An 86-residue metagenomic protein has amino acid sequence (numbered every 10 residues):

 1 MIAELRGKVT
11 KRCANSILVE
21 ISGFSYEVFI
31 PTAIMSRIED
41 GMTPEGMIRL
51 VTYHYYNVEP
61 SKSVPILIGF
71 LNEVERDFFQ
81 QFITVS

Functional and structural regions predicted by a protein language model:
M1-L5: Short coil-to-beta-strand transition motifs
G7-V9: Conserved hydrophobic positions within beta-strands
A14-S86: Long, highly charged, low-complexity intrinsically disordered interaction regions that mediate electrostatic DNA/RNA
